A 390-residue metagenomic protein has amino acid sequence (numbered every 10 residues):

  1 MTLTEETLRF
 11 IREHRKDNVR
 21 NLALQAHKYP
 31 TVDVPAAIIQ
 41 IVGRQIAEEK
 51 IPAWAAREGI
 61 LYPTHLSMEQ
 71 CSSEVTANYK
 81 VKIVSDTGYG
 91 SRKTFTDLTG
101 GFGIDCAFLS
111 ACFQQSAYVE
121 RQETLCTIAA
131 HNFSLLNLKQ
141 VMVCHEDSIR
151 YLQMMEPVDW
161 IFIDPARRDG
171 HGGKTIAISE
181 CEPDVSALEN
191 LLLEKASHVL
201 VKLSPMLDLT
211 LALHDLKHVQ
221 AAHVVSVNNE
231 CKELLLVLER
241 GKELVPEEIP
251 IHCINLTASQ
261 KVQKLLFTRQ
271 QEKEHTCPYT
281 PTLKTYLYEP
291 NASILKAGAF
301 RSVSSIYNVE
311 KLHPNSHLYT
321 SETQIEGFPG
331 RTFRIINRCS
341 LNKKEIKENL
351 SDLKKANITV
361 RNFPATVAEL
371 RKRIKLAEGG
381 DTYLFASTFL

Functional and structural regions predicted by a protein language model:
M1-L390: SAM-dependent transferase fold signal centered on methyltransferase-like domains, encompassing both Class I
